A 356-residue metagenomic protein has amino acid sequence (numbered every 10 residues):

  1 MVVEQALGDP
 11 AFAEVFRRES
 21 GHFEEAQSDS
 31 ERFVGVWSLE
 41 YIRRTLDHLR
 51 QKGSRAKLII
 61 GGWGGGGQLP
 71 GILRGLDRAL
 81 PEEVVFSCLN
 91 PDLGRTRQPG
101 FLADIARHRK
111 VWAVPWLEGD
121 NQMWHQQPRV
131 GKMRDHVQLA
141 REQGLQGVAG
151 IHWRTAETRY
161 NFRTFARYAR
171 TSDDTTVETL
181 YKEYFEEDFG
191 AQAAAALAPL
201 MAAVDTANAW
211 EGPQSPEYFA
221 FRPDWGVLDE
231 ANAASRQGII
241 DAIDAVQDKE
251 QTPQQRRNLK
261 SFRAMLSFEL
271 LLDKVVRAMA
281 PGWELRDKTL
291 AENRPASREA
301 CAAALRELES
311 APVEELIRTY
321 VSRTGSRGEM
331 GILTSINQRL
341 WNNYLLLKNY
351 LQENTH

Functional and structural regions predicted by a protein language model:
M1-R32: Active-site groove signature of glycoside hydrolases
E25-H356: Substrate-binding groove of N-acetylhexosamine-processing glycoside hydrolases
